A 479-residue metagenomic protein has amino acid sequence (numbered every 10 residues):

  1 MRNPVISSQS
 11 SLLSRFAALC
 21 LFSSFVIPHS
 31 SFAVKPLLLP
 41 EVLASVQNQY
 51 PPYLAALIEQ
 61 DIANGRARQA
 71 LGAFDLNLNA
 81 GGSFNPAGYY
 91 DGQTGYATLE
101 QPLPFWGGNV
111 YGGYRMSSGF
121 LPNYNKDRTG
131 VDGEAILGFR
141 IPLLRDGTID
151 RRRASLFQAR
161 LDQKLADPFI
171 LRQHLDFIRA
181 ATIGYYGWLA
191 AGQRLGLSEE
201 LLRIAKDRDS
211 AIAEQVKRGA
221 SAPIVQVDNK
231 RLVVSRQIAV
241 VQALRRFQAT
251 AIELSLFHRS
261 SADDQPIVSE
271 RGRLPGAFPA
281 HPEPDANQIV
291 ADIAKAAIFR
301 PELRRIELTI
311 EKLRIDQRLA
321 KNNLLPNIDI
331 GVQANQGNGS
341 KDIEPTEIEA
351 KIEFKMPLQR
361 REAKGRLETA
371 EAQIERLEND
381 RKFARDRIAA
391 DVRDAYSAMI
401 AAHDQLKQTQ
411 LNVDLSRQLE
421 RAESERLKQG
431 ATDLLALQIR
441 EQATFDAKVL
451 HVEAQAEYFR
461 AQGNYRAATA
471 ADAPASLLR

Functional and structural regions predicted by a protein language model:
M1-A33: Intrinsic disorder/low-complexity segments
F32-T94, F139-A154, Q158-R160, P168 (+12 more regions): Bacterial Sec-pathway N-terminal export signals of envelope proteins
V34, G81-I141, R273-A286, Q317-R318 (+3 more regions): Small/polar, glycine/serine/threonine/aspartate-rich low-complexity segments that form flexible
L54-I58, I62, L71-G72, P104-G130 (+11 more regions): Sec/SRP-type N-terminal targeting helices
D167-D292, A398, A402, E425 (+3 more regions): Periplasmic alpha-helical coiled-coil/stalk elements that build and connect Gram-negative outer-membrane
L419-E453, F459: C-terminal structured "cap/appendage" subdomains that terminate the fold
E457-R479: Gram-negative outer-membrane assembly/targeting C-terminal domains
